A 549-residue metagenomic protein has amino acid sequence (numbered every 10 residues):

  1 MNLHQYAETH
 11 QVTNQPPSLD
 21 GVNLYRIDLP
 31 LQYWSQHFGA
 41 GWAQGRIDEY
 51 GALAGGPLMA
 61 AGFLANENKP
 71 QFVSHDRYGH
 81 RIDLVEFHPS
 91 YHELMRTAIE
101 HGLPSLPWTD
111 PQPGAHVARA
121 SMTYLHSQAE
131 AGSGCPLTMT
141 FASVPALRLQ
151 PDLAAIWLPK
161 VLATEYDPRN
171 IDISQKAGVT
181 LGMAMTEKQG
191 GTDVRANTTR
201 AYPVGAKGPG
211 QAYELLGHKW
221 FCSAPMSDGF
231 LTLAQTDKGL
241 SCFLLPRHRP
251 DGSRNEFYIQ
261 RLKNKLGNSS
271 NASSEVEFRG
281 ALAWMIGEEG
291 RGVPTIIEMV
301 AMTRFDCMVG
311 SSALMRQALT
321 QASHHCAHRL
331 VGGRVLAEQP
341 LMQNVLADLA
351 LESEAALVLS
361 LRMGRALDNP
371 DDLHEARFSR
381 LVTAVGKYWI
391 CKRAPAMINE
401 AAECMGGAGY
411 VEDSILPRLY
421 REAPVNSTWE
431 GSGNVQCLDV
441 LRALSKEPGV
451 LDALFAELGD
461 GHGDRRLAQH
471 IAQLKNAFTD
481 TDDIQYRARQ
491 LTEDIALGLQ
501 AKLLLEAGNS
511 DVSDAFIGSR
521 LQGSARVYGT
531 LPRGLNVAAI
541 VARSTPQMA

Functional and structural regions predicted by a protein language model:
M1-Q112, M548-A549: Extended, charge-enriched "interface" segments that sit outside catalytic cores
H80-D172, S223-A224, E422, W429 (+1 more regions): Internal helix-loop-helix
E130-P145, M308-S311, M315, K392 (+2 more regions): Conserved phosphate/anionic-ligand binding catalytic regions in large, soluble enzymes, centered on
G210-E256: A short core secondary-structure module
D251, Q260, E275-T303, T320-A337 (+2 more regions): A glycine-rich, basic-preceded beta-loop-alpha segment at the flavin cofactor/substrate interface of flavin-utilizing
L266-I297, C404-V435, L444, L451 (+1 more regions): Flexible glycine/proline-rich, aromatic-decorated loop/lid segments
E354-K387, A402-E403, K475-A488, T492: C-terminal helix-coil-helix/basic helical segment that borders enzyme active sites and/or dimer interfaces and provides
E447, A453, E457-A549: C-terminal amphipathic alpha-helical interaction region
